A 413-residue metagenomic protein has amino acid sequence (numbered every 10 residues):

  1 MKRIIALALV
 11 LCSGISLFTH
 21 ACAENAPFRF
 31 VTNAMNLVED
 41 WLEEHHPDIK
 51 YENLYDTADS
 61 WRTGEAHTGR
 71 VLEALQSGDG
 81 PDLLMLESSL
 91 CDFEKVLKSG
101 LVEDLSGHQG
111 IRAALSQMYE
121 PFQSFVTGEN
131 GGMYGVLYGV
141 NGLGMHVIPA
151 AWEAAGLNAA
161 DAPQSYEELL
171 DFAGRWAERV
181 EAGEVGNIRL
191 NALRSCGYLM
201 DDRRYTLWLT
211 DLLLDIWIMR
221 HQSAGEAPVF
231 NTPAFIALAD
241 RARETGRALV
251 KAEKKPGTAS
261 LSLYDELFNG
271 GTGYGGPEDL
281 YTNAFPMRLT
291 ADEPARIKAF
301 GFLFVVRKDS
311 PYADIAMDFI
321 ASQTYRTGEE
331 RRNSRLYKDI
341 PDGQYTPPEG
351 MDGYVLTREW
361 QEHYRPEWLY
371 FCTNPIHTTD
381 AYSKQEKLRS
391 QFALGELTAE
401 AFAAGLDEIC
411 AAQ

Functional and structural regions predicted by a protein language model:
S13-L17: Hydrophobic core
C22, N333-Q391: Long, aromatic- and glycine/proline-rich binding clefts that accommodate carbohydrate-like moieties
V31-L54, Q385: Short, polar/charged alpha-helical segment
P47-M118, A154-G156, S260-S262, Y274: Extracytoplasmic "Venus flytrap"/periplasmic binding protein-like
Y55-A58, A155, G275-Y345, A411: Extracytoplasmic/periplasmic substrate-recognition and gating elements
E87-G142, Y281-L289: Hinge/lid segment of periplasmic solute-binding proteins
D104-M118, D161-Q164, G197-M200, I216-A237 (+1 more regions): Short, solvent-exposed loop/beta-turn-alpha elements that line the ligand-binding surface or hinge of extracytoplasmic
A173, Y205-E253: Glycine-centered hinge/linker elements that transmit conformational signals in sensory and ligand-binding systems
